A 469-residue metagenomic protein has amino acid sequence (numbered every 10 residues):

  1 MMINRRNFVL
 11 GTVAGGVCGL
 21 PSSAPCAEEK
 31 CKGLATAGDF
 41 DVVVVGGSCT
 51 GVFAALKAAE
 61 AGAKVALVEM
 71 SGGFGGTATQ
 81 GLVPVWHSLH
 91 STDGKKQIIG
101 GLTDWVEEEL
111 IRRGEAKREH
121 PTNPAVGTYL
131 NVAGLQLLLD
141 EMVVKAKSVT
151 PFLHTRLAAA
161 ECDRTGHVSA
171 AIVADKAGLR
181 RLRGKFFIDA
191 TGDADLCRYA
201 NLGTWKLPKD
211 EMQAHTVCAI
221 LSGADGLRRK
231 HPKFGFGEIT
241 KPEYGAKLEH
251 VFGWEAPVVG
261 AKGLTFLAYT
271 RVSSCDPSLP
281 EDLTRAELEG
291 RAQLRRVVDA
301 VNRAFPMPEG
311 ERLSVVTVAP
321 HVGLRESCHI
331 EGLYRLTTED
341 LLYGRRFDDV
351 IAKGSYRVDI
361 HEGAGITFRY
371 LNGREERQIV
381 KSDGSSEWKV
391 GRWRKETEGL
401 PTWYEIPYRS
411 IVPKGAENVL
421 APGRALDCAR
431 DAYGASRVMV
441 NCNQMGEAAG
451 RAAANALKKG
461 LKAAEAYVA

Functional and structural regions predicted by a protein language model:
M1-G15: N-terminal secretory signal peptides and thylakoid transit peptides that target proteins across membranes
A27-G38: A short, basic/flexible loop-to-alpha-helix module at the beginning of a structural domain
A37-S48: Beta1/beta-strand and adjacent pyrophosphate-binding region of the FAD-binding site in flavoprotein oxidoreductases
G51: N-terminal Rossmann-fold NAD(P) dinucleotide-binding loop
A58: Aromatic pocket-lining residues of Rossmann-like dinucleotide-binding sites
A63-K64, E69-A159, A214: Conserved N-terminal/central alpha/beta ligand/cofactor-binding core
H154, T165, A170, D175-F186 (+1 more regions): Flavin (FAD/FMN)-binding glycine-rich loop and adjacent Rossmann-like elements that form
